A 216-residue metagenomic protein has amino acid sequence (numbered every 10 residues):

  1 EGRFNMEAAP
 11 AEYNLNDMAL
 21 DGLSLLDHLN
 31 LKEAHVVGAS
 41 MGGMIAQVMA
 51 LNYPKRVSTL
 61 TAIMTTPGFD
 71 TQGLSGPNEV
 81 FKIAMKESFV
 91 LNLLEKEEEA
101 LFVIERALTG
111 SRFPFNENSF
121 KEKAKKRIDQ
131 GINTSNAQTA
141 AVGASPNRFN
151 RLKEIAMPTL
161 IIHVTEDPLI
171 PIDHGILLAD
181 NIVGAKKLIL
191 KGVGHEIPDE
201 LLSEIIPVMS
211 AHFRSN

Functional and structural regions predicted by a protein language model:
E1-V37: Active-site loop/oxyanion-hole signature of alpha/beta-hydrolase fold enzymes
S40: Catalytic nucleophile serine of serine hydrolases, specifically the conserved "nucleophile elbow" pentapeptide
G43-P54, L60: Short glycine-enriched nucleophile-adjacent loop and the immediately C-terminal alpha-helix near the catalytic center
T59-N92: Flexible "cap/lid" loop of the alpha/beta hydrolase fold
V80-N150, M157, L177: Alpha/beta-hydrolase
I155, I161-H163, D167: Short beta-strand/loop motif that positions the catalytic acidic residue of the alpha/beta-hydrolase fold
P168-H174: Conserved alpha/beta-hydrolase "acid-adjacent" motif
A185-N216: Catalytic active-site module of serine/aspartate enzymes centered on a nucleophile-bearing elbow/loop
